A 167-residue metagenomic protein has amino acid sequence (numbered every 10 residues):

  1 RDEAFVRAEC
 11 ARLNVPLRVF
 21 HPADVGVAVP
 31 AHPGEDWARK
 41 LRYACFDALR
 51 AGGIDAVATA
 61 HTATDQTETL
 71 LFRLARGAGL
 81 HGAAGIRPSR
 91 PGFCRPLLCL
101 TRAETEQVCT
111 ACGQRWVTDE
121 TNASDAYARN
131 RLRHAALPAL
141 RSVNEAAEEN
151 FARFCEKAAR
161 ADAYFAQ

Functional and structural regions predicted by a protein language model:
R1-P138: Core alpha/beta nucleotide-donor-binding catalytic domains of modification enzymes
Y127-Q167: ATP/NTP-dependent adenylation/nucleotidyl-transfer catalytic domains that generate, transfer, or process NMP-activated
